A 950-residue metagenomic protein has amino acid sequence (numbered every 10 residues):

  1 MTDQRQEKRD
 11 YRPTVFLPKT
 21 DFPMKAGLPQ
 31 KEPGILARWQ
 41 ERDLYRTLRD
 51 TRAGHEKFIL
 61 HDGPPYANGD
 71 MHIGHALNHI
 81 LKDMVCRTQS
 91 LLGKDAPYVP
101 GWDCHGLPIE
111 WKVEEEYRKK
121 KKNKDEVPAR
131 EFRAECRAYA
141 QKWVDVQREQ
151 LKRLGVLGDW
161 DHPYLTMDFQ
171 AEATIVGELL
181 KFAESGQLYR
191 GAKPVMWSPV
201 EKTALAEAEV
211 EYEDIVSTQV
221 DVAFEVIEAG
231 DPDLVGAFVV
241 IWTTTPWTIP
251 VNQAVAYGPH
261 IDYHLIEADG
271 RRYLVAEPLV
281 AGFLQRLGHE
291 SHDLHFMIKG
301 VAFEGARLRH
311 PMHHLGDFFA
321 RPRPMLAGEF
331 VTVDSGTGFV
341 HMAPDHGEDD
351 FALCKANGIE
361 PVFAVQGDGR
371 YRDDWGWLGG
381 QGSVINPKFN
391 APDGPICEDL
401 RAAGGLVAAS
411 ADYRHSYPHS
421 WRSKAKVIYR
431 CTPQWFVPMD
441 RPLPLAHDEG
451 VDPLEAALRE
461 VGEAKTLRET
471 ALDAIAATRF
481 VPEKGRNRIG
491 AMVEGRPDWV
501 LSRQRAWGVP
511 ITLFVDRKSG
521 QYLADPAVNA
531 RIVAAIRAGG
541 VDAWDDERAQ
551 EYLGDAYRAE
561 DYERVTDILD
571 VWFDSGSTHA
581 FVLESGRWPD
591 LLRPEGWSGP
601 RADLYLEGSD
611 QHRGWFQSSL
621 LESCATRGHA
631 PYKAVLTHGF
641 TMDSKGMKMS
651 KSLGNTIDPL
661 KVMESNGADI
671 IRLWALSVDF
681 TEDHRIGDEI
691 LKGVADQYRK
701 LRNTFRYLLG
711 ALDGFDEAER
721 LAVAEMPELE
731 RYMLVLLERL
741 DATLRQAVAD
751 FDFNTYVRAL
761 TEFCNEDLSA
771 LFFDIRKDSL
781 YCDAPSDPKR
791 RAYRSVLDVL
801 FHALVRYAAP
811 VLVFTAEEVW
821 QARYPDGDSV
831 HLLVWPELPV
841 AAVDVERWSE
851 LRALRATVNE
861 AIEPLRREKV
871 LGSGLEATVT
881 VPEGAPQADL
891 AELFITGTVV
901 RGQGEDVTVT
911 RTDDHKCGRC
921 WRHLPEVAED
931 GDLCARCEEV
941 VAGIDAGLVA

Functional and structural regions predicted by a protein language model:
T2-G270, A343-E348, A352-A356, E360-W375 (+8 more regions): N-terminal, positively charged nucleic-acid-binding surface of large information/translation enzymes
P29-A37, V85, R153, L157 (+10 more regions): NTP-handling and nucleic-acid-processing catalytic cores
D103, V195, P199, L205-E213 (+7 more regions): Acidic, turn-prone loop/beta-hairpin segments
D145, L151, T174, W499-L501 (+5 more regions): Core structural elements
S198, S420, D516, D555-Y557 (+2 more regions): Short cysteine-rich clusters marking metal-coordination/redox-active sites
A206, Y562-E563, R922-A928, A942: Short functional micro-motifs and their immediate structural scaffolds
E213, M342-D345, E560-D567, G596 (+6 more regions): Conserved phosphate-binding loops in nucleotide/dinucleotide-binding enzymes
H419-S423, R486-N487, F640-K645, M649-M726 (+2 more regions): Catalytic adenosine-cofactor/nucleotide-binding cores of aminoacyl-tRNA synthetases and other
